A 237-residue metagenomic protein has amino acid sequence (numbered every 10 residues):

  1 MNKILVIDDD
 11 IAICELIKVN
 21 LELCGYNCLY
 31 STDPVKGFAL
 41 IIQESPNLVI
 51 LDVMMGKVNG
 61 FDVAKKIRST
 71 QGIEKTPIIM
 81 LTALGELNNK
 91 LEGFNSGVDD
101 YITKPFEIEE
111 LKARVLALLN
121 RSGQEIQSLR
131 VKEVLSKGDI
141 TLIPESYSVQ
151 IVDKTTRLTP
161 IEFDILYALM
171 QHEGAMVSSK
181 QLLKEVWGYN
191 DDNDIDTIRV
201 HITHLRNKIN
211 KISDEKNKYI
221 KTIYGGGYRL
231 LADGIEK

Functional and structural regions predicted by a protein language model:
K3, A117-M176, K180: Short, Lys/Arg-enriched segments at the junction into DNA-binding effector domains of transcriptional regulators
C14, M55-G56, E86, K104: The feature encodes the CheY-like receiver
E15-L23: Charged docking surfaces used in two-component/phosphorelay signaling
G25-D33, L40: Short hydrophobic/Thr-rich beta-strand motif most characteristic of the beta2 strand and flanking loop of CheY-like
E44-I50, M55: Active-site beta3 strand of CheY-like receiver
R68-T70, K75-S136: Basic, amphipathic DNA-recognition helix from helix-turn-helix-like DNA-binding domains
R157, I202, R206-K237: DNA-binding patch around the recognition helix
